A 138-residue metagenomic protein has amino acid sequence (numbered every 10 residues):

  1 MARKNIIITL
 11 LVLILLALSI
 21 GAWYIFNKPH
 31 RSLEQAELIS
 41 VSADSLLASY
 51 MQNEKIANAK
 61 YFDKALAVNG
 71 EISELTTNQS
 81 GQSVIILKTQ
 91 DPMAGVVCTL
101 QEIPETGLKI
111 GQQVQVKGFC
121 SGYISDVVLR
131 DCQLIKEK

Functional and structural regions predicted by a protein language model:
A2-K138: OB-fold and OB-like single-stranded nucleic-acid-recognition modules and their adjacent interaction interfaces
